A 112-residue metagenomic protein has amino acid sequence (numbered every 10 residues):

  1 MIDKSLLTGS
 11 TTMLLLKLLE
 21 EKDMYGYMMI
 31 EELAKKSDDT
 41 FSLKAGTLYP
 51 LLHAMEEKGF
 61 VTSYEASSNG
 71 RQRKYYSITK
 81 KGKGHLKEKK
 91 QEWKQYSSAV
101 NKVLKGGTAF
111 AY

Functional and structural regions predicted by a protein language model:
I2-T47: N-terminal helix-turn-helix DNA-binding core of bacterial DNA-binding proteins
K4, F60, F110-Y112: Short, contiguous hydrophobic alpha-helices characteristic of membrane insertion segments
L14-K17, E31, H53, K87 (+1 more regions): A cross-family signal for key residues in well-ordered alpha-helices that form functional helical elements
M29, L48, G82, W93: Conserved anionic group-binding/transfer micro-motifs
L48-M55: Basic amphipathic alpha-helical segments that dock to polyanions
E56-Q72, S77: Beta-hairpin "wing" of winged helix-turn-helix
R71-K90: Basic, amphipathic "hinge/linker" alpha-helix immediately C-terminal to the N-terminal HTH DNA-binding motif
G84-Y112: Amphipathic alpha-helical dimerization/coiled-coil segments that flank or bridge DNA-binding/regulatory modules
